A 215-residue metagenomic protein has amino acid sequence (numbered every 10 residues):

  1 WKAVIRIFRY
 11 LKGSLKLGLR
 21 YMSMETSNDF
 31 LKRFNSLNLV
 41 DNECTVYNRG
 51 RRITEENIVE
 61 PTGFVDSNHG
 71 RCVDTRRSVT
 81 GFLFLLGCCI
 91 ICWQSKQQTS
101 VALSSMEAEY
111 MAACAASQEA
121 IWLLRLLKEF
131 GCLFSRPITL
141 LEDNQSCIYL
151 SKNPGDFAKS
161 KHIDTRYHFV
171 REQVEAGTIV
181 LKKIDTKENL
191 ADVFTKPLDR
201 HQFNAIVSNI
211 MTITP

Functional and structural regions predicted by a protein language model:
W1-F30, N38, N42, D185: C-terminal reverse transcriptase regions that engage the nucleic-acid substrate
R6, K16, Y47-R51, N68-R71 (+3 more regions): Eukaryotic intrinsically disordered and solvent-exposed regulatory patches
L17, M24-F30, G63, C72 (+3 more regions): Nucleic-acid-interacting cores, centered on viral/eukaryotic replication and modification enzymes
R20-M24, V40, C44-N57, K128-L133: A short acidic-Thr-Gly-centered motif at the start of a beta-strand
M24-S27, S67-G70, N144-C147, K187-N189: Short, internal active-site loops enriched in acidic
K32, S36, D41, V46-N48 (+1 more regions): Two-metal-ion RNase H-like nuclease active-site motif
E55-E56, E60-M106: RNase H-like nuclease fold core
E56-E60, K96-P215: RNase H-like nuclease module associated with reverse transcription
